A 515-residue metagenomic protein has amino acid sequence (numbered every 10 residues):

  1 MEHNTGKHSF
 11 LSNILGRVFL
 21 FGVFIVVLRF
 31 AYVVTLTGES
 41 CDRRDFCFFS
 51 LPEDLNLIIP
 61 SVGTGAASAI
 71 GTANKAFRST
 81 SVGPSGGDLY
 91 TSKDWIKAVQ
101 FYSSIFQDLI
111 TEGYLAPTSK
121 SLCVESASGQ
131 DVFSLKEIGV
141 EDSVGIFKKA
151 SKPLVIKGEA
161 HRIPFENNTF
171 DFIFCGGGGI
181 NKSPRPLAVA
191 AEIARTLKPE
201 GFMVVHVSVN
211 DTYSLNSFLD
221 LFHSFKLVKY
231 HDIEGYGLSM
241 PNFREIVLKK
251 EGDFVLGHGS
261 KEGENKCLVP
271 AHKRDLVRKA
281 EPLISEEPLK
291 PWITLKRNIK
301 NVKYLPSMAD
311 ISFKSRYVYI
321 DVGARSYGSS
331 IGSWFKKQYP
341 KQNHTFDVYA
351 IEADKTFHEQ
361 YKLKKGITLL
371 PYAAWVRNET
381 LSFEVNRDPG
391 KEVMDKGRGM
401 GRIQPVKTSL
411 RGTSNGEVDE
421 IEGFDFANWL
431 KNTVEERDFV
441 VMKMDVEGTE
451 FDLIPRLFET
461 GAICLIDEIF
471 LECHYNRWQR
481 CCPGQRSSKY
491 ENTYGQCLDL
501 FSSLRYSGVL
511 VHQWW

Functional and structural regions predicted by a protein language model:
E2-Y90, W95, E192-R195, E200 (+2 more regions): Phosphate/nucleotide-binding beta-alpha loop and adjacent structural elements of enzyme active sites
K97-L115, I299-S307: A short, well-structured juxtamembrane/interface segment
V99, S103, E125-F133, Y327-G332: Glycine-rich SAM-binding Motif I of class I
P117-T118, R316: Phosphate-coordination loops involved in phosphoryl transfer and adenosine-cofactor binding
K120-R162, N343-K364: Class I SAM-dependent methyltransferase SAM/SAH-binding core
K157-I173: A short acidic, Gly/Pro-enriched loop at the edge of an enzyme's catalytic core that lines a small-molecule cofactor
D171-R185: A short SAM/SAH-binding and catalytic strip from SAM-dependent methyltransferases
